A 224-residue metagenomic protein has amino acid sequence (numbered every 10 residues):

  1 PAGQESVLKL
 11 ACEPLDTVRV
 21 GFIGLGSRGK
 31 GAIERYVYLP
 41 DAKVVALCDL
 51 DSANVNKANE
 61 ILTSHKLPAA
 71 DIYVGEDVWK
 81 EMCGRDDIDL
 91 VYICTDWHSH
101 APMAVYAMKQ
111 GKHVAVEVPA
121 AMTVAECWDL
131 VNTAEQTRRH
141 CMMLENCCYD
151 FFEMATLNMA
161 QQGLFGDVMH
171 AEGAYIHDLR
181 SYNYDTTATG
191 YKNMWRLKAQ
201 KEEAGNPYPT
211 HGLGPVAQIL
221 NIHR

Functional and structural regions predicted by a protein language model:
A2-H65: N-terminal Rossmann-like dinucleotide-binding module
G24, T137-M142, C147-R224: Predominantly a Rossmann-like dinucleotide-binding segment in NAD(P)-dependent oxidoreductases
I33, N59, K80-C83, A104-M108 (+3 more regions): Non-transmembrane alpha-helical segments in soluble domains of secreted/periplasmic/extracellular proteins
L39, R85, D150: Acidic-histidine catalytic/liganding microenvironments
L47, V91, A171: Receiver (REC) domain switch-region micro-motif
N59-T63, A134, A160: Conserved hydrophobic residues forming the short capping helix/wall of the S-adenosyl-L-methionine
A70-I93: A structured beta-alpha segment of the ubiquitous adenosine-cofactor-binding alpha/beta core
L90, D96-W97, A101-Y149, G163: Beta-strand-loop-alpha-helix segment that lines the small-molecule cofactor/substrate pocket of alpha/beta enzymes
